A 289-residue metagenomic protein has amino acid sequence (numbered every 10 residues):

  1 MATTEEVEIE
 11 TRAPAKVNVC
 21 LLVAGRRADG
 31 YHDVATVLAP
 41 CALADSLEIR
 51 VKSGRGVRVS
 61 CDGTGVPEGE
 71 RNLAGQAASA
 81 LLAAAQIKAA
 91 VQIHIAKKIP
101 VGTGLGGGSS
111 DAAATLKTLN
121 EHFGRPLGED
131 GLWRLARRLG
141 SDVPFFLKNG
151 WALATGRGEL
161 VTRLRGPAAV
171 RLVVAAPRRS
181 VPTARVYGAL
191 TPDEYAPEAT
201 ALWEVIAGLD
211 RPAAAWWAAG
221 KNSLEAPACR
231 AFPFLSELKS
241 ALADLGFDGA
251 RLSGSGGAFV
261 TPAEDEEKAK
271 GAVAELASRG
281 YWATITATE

Functional and structural regions predicted by a protein language model:
A2-T103, E121, R125-D130, P167 (+1 more regions): ATP-binding N-lobe of GHMP and related small-molecule kinases
V19, L47-I49, A74, G108 (+5 more regions): Residue-level signal for inorganic ion chemistry
T36-L38, V143, E159-R165: A generic local secondary-structure boundary/capping motif
S53-G65, T115, R137, R211-K221: Short, basic/glycine-rich phosphate-binding loops at helix/coil junctions that contact nucleotide phosphates
P67, H94-F123, S141, F247-A263: Glycine/serine-rich anion-binding loops at beta->alpha junctions that coordinate negatively charged ligand groups
A90, A112, L116-L153, R157: Contiguous, small/hydrophobic- and glycine-enriched helical/loop subdomains that border and often "cap" functional
K148-G249, E264-A277, Y281-E289: Conserved, helical-rich catalytic subdomain that frames metal- and/or nucleotide-binding sites in enzyme alpha/beta
